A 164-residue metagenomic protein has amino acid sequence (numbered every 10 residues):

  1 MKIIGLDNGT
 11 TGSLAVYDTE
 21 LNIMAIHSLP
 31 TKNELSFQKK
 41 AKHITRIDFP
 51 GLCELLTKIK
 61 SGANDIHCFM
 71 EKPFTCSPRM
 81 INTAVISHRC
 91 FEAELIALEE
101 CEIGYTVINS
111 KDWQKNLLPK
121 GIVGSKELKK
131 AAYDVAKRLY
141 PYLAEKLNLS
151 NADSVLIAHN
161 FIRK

Functional and structural regions predicted by a protein language model:
M1-K164: Phosphate- and other anionic-substrate recognition elements at nucleic-acid/protein interfaces
